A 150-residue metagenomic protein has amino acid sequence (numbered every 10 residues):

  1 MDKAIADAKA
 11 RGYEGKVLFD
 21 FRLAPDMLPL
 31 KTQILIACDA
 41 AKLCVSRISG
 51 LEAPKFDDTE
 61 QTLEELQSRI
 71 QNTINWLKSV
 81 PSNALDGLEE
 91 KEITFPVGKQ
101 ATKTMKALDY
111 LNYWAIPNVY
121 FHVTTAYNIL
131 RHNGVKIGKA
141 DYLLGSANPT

Functional and structural regions predicted by a protein language model:
M1, R11-L18, L28-K31: Charge-rich alpha-helical segments
M1-R11, A126-L130: Long, well-ordered alpha-helical segments
K9-F19, S79-L111, L143: Acidic interhelical loop/turn segments
F19-A53, T102-G138: Short, contiguous alpha-helical
M27-P29, L66, V97-Q100, P149-T150: Short, solvent-exposed polar/charged micro-motifs at secondary-structure junctions
K42-N83: Helix-adjacent hinge/juxtasegments
K139-T150: Short, highly charged C-terminal tails/helix-capping segments
